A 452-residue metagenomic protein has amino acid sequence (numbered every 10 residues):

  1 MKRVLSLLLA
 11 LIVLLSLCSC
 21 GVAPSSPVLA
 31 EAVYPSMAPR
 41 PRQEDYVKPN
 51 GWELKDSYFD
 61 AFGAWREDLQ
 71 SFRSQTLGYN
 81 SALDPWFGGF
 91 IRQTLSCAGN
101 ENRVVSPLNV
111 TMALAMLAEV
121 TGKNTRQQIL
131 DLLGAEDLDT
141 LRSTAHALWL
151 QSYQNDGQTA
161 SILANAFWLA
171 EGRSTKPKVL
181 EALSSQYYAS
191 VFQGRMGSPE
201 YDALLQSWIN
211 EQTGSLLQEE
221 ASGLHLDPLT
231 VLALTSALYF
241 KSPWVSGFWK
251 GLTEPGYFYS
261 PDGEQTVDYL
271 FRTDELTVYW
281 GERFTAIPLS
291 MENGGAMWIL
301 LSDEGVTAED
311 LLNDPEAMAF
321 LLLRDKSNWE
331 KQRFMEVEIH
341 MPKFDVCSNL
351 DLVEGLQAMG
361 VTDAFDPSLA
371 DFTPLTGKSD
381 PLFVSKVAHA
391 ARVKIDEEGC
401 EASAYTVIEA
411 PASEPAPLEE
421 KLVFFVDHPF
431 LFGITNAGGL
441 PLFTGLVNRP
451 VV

Functional and structural regions predicted by a protein language model:
M1-L8: Positively charged n-region of N-terminal signal peptides that target proteins for export
S16-S19: C-terminal motif of bacterial Sec signal peptides marking the signal peptidase cleavage site
G21-A23: Bacterial signal peptide processing site
S26-S81: N-terminal low-complexity, Pro/Thr/Ser-rich intrinsically disordered segments that act as propeptides or flexible
A30, A38, Q43-D45, N100-P107 (+3 more regions): Non-catalytic, conformational "gating/processing" segments within enzyme and secreted inhibitor domains
G63-S74, L108-M112, R126-Q128, L183-F192 (+1 more regions): Acidic/histidine-rich, surface-exposed loop or edge segments in extracytoplasmic proteins
Q70-S81, P85-S161, E171: Post-signal peptide N-terminal segment of secreted/secretory-pathway proteins
L234, T285-L300, A416-V452: Extended hydrophobic
